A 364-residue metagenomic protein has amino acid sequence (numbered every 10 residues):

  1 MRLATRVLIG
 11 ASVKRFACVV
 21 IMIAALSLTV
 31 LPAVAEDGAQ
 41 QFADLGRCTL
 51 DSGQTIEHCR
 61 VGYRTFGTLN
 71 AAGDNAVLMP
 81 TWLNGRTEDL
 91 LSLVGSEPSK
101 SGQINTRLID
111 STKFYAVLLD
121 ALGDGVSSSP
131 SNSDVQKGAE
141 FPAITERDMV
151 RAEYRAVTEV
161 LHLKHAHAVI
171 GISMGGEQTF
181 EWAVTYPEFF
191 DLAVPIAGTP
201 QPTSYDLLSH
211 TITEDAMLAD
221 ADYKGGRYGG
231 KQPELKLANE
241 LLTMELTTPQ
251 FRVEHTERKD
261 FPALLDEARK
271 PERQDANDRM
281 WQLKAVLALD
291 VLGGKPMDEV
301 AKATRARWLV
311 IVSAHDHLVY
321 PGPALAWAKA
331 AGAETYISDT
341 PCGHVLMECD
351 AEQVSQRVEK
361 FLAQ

Functional and structural regions predicted by a protein language model:
A17-T29: Bacterial N-terminal signal peptides
E36-T65: N-terminal cap/lid segment of alpha/beta-hydrolase-fold proteins
R64-S133: N-terminal cap/lid subdomain of alpha/beta-hydrolase-fold enzymes
R147-H167: Conserved acidic catalytic loop of the alpha/beta-hydrolase fold
H167-S204: Conserved hydrolase catalytic core segment
L208, E214-L309, L318: Alpha/beta-hydrolase
D298-V300, L309, S313-E334: Conserved loop-alpha-helix segment in the C-terminal half of the alpha/beta-hydrolase fold that carries the catalytic
P341-E352: Catalytic histidine-centered segment of alpha/beta-hydrolase-like enzymes
